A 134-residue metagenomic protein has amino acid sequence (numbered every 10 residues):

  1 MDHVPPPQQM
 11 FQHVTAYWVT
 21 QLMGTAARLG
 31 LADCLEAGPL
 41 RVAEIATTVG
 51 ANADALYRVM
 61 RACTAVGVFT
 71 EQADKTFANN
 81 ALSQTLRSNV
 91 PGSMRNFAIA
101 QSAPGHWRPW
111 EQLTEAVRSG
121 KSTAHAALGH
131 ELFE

Functional and structural regions predicted by a protein language model:
V4-G50, D54-E134: Conserved Class I S-adenosyl-L-methionine-dependent methyltransferase catalytic core
